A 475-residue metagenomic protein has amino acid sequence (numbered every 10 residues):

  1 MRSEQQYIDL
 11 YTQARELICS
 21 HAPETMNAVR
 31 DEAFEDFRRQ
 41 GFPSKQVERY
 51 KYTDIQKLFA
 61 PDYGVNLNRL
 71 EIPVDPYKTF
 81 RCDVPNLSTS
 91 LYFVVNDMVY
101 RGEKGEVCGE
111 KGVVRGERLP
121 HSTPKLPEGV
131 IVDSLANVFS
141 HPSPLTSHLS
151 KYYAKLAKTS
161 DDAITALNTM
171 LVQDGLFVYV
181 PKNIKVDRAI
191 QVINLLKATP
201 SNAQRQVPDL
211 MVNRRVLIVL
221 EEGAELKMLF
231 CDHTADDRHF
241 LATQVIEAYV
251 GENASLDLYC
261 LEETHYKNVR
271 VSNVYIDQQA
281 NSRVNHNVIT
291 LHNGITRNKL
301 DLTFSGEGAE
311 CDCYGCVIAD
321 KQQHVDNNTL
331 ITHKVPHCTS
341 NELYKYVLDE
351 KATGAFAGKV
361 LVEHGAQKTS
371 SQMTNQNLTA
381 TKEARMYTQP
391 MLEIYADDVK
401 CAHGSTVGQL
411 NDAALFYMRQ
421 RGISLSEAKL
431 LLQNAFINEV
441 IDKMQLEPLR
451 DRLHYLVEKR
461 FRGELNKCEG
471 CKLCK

Functional and structural regions predicted by a protein language model:
M1-A166, L343, D349: N-terminal amphipathic, basic helical "cap/leader" segment at the start of enzyme domains
C108-E117, K125-E128, F139-H141, L145-I423 (+2 more regions): Conserved beta-strand/loop scaffold segments within soluble protein domains that form the structured core and edges
